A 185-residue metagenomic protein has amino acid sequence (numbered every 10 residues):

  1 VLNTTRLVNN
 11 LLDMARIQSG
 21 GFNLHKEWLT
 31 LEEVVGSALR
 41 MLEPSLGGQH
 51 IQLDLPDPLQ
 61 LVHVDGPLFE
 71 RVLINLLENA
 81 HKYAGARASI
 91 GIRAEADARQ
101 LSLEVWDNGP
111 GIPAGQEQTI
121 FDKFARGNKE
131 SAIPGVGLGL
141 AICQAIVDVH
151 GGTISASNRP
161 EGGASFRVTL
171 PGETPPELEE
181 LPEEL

Functional and structural regions predicted by a protein language model:
S19-L24, L61-V64: Conserved micro-motifs of the catalytic ATP-binding
H25-L29, Q52-Q60: Conserved catalytic submotifs in the C-terminal HATPase_c
H25-R40: A conserved beta-strand-to-alpha-helix junction within the catalytic ATP-binding
R87-R99: Short beta-strand/loop element within the Bergerat-fold HATPase_c
I112-F124: Short conserved segment of the HATPase_c
G139, C143: Short alpha-helical Gxxx[C/S/T] motif in the catalytic ATP-binding
